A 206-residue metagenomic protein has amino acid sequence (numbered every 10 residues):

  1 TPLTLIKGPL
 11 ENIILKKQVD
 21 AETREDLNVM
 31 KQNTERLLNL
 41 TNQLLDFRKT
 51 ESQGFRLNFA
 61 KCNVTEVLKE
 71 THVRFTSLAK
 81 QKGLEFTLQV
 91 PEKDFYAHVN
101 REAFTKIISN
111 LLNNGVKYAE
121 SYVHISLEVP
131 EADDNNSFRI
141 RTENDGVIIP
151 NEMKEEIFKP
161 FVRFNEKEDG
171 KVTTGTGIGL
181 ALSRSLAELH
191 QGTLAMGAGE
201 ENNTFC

Functional and structural regions predicted by a protein language model:
I14-A21: Short acidic helix/loop segment immediately C-terminal to the autophosphorylated histidine in two-component histidine
Q32-L37: Short alpha-helical segment of the dimerization/phosphotransfer core of two-component systems
R48-F59: Helix-loop junction within the histidine kinase core
N58-N63, K80, E85-F95, P130: Conserved catalytic submotifs in the C-terminal HATPase_c
I149-F161: Short conserved segment of the HATPase_c
T174, G179, S183: Short alpha-helical Gxxx[C/S/T] motif in the catalytic ATP-binding
